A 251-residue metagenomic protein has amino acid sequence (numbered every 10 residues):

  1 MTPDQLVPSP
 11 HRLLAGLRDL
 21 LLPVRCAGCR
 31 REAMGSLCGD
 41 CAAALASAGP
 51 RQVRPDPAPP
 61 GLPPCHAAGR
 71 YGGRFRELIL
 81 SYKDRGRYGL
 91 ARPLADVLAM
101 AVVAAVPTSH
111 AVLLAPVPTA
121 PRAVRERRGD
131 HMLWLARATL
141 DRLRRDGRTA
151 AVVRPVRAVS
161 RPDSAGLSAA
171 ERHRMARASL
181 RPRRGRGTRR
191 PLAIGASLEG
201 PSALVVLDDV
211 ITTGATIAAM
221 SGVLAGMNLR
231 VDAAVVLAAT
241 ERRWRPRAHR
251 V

Functional and structural regions predicted by a protein language model:
M1-V251: Glycine-rich phosphate/pyrophosphate-handling loop used in enzymes and phosphotransfer proteins
